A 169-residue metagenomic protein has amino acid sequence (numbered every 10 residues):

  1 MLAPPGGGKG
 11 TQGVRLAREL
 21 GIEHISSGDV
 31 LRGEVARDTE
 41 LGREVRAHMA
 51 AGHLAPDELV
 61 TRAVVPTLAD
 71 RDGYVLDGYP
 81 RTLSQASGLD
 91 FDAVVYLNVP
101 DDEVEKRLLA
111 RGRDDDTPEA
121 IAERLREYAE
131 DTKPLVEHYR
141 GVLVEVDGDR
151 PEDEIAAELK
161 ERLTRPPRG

Functional and structural regions predicted by a protein language model:
L2-A3: The Walker A (P-loop) glycine that initiates the GxxxxGKT/S ATP-binding motif of P-loop NTPases
G6: Walker A (P-loop) phosphate-binding loop of P-loop NTPases
K9: Conserved lysine of the Walker
I22, D90-A93, Y139-L143: Short glycine-/polar-rich loops that comprise or flank the Walker A/P-loop and associated switch/sensor motifs
E23-G88, R113, E119: ATP-dependent small-molecule kinase phosphotransfer cores that center on conserved nucleotide phosphate-binding segments
L59-V60, V65-T67, D115-E158: Small-molecule kinase domains that catalyze NTP-dependent phosphoryl transfer to phosphate-bearing small molecules
D77, D90-L108, V146: Conserved phosphate-donor/acceptor-positioning beta-strand/loop module used by diverse small-molecule
